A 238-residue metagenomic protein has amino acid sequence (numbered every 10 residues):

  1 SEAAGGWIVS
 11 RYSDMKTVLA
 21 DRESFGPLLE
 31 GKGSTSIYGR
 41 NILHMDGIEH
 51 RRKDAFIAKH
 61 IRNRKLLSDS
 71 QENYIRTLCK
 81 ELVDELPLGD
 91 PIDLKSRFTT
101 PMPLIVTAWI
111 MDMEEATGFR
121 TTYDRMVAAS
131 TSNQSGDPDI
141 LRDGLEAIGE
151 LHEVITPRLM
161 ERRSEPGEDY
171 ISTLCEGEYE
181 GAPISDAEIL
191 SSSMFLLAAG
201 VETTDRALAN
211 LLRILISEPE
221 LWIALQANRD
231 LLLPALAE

Functional and structural regions predicted by a protein language model:
S1-E238: Cytochrome P450
